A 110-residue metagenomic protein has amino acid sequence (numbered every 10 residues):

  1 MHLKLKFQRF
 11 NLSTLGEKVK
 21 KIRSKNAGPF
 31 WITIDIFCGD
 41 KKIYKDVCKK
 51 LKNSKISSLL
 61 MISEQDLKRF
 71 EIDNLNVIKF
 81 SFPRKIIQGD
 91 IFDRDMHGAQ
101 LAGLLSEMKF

Functional and structural regions predicted by a protein language model:
F7-F110: Long, contiguous binding/interaction regions
